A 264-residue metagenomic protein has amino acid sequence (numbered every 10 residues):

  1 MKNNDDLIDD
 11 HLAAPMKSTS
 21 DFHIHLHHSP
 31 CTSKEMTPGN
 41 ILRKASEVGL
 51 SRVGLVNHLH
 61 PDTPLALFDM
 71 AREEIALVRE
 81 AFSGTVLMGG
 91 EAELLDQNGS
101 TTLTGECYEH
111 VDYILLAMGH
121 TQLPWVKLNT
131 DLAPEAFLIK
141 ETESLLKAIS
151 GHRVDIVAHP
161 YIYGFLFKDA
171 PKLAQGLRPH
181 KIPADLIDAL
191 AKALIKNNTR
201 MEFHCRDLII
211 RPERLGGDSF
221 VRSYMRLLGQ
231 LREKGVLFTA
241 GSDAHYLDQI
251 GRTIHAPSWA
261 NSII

Functional and structural regions predicted by a protein language model:
M1-D10, K34-M36, A136-I139, L215-G235: Short, motif-level signal for alpha-helix interfacial/capping segments enriched in acidic residues and aromatics/proline
M1-D96, E106, A170-K181, T239-G241 (+2 more regions): An N-terminally biased module of ancient metal coordination in phosphate/nucleic-acid-related enzymes
N3, L65-N197: Extended substrate/RNA-proximal surfaces in nucleic-acid metabolism proteins
H23, A45, I114, M118 (+3 more regions): Divalent metal-coordination and catalytic microenvironments
H25, H58, G119, I162-F165 (+1 more regions): Flexible loop residues that form catalytic and substrate-binding hotspots at small-molecule/glycan-binding clefts
V53-N57, I156-H159, E202-H204: Short beta-strand segments at enzyme active-site cores
V111-D112, S262-I264: Active-site regions of enzymes building and remodeling cell-envelope glycoconjugates
K147, R178-G251, A260-I263: Active-site-adjacent C-terminal substructures of enzyme catalytic domains
